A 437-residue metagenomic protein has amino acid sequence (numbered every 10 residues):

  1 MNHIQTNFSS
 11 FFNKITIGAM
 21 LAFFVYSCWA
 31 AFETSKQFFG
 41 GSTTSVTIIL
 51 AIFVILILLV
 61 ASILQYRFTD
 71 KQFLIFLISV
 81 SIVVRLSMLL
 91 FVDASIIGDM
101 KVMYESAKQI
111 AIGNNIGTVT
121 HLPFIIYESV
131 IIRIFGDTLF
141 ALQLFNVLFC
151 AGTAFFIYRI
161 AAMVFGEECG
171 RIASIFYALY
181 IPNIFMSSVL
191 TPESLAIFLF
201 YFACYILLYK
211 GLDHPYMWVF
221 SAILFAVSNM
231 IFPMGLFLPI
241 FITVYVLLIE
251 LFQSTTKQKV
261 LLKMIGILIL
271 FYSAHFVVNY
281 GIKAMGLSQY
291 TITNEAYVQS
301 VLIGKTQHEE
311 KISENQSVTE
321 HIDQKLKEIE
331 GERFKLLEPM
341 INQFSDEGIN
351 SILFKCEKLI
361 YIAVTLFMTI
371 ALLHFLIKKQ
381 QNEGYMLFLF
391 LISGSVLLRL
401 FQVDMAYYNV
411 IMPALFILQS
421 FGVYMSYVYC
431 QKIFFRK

Functional and structural regions predicted by a protein language model:
A61-S62, L144-V164, F202, F367-I370: Transmembrane-helix motifs of polytopic, lipid-linked glycan transferases
S81-V84, A173-L179, F225, N229: Short helix- or helix-capping micro-motifs that position conserved polar/aromatic residues at function-defining sites
M88, S95-G98, V102-Y104, F237 (+1 more regions): Juxtamembrane membrane-water interface segments immediately following transmembrane helices in multi-pass
V92-S106, N114-V130, G136-F140, E310: Extracytoplasmic catalytic/substrate-binding loops of multi-pass membrane glycan-assembly enzymes
I157-L179, E383-M386: Transmembrane-helix signature of polytopic, membrane-embedded enzymes that assemble or transfer cell-envelope glycans
E167, A203-W218, E250: Membrane-interface transmembrane helices that cradle and orient dolichyl/undecaprenyl
P182-L195: Short acidic/glycine- and proline-prone juxtamembrane loop motifs at membrane-interface regions of multi-pass membrane
E309-L373: Lumenal/periplasmic acceptor-binding loop at the mouth of the active site in multi-pass, GT-C-fold membrane enzymes
